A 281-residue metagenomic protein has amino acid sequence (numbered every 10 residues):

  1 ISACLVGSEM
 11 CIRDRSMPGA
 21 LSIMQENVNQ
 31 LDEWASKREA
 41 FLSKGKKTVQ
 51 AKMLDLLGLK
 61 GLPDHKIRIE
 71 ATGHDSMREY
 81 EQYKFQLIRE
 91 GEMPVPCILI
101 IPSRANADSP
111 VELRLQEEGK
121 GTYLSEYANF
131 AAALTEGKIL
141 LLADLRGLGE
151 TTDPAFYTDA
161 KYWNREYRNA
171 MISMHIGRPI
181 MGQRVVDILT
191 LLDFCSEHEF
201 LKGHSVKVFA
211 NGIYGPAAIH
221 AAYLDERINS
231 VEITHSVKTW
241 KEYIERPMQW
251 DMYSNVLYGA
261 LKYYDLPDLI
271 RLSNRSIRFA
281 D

Functional and structural regions predicted by a protein language model:
V6-P96, I100-E112, E118-S125, T135-I139 (+4 more regions): Alpha/beta-hydrolase-fold serine-hydrolase catalytic core, especially in secreted/extracellular enzymes
A133, A221-A222: Aromatic pocket-lining residues of Rossmann-like dinucleotide-binding sites
S205-F209, S230-E232: Residue in the alpha/beta-hydrolase core beta-strand immediately N-terminal to the catalytic nucleophile
K207-A218: Gly/Ala-rich beta-loop-alpha elbow adjacent to hydrolase catalytic centers
